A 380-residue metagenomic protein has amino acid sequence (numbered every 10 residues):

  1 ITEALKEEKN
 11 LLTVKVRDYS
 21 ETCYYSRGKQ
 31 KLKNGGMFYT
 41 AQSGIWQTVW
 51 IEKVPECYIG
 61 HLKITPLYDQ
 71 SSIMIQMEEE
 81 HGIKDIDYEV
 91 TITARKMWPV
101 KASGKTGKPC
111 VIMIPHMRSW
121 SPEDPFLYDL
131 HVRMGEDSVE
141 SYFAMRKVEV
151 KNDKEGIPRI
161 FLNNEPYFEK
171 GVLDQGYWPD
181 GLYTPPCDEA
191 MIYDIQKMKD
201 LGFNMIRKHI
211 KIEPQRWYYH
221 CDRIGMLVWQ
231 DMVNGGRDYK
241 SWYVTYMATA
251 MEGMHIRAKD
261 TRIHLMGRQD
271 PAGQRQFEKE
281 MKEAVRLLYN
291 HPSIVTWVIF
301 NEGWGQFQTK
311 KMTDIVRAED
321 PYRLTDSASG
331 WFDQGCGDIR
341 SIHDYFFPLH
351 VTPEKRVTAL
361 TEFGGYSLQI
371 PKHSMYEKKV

Functional and structural regions predicted by a protein language model:
I1-H220, I224-V228, E280, V295-T296 (+2 more regions): Secreted/periplasmic carbohydrate-active enzymes, especially glycoside hydrolases
I195, M205-V380: Substrate-binding/catalytic cleft of secreted carbohydrate-active enzymes, primarily glycoside hydrolases
